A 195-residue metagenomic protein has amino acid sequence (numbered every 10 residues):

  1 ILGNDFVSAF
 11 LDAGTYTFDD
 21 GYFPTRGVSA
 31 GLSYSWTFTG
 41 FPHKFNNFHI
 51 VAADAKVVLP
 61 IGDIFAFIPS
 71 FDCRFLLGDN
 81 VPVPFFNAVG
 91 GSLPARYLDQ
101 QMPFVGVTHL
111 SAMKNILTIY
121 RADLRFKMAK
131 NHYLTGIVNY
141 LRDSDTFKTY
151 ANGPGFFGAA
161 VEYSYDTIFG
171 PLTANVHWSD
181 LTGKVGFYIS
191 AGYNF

Functional and structural regions predicted by a protein language model:
I1, F41, D72-D79, V83-F85 (+6 more regions): Outer-membrane beta-barrel domain signature
I1-V7, H43-H49, L110-K114, Y150-G155 (+1 more regions): Replace "Gram-negative outer membrane beta-barrel proteins" with "bacterial and organellar outer membrane beta-barrel
A9-A129: C-terminal outer-membrane beta-barrel translocator/porin domains of Gram-negative envelope proteins and their
F10, Y163-A174, G183-F195: Outer-membrane beta-barrel "beta-signal"
V28-W36, P69-F75, G136-R142, A159-Y163 (+1 more regions): Transmembrane beta-barrel strands of outer-membrane/channel proteins
P60, K127, L141, S179-L181 (+1 more regions): Short coil/turn motifs at secondary-structure junctions
I116-T118, K130-G136, G155-A159, T167-L172 (+1 more regions): A short pocket-lining beta-strand/turn micro-motif at the edge of beta-sheets
D123-F157: C-terminal hydrophobic structural anchor segments that stabilize assembly/packing rather than catalytic chemistry
